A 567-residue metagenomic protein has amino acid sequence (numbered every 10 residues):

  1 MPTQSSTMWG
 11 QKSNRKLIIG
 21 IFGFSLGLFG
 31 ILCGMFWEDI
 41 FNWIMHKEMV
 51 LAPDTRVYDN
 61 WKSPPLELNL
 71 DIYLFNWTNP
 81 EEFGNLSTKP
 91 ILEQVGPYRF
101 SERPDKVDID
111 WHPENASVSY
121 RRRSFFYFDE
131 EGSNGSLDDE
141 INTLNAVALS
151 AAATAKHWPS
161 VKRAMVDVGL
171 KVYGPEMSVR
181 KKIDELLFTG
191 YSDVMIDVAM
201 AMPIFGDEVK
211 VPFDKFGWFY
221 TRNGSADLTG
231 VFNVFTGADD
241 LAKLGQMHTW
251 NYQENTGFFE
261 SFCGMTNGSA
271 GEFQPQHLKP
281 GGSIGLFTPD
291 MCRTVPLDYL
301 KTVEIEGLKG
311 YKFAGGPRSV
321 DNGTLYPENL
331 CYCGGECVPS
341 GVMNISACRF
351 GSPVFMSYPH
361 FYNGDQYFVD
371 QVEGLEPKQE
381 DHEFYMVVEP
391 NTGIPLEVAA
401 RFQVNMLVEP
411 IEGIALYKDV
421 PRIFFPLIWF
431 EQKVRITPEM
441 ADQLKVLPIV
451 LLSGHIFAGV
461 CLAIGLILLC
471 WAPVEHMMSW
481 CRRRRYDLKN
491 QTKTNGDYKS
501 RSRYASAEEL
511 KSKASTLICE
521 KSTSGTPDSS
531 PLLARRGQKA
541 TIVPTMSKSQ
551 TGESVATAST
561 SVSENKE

Functional and structural regions predicted by a protein language model:
P2-K309, P317-A514, I518-K521, G537: Extracellular or lumenal secretory-pathway regions
N495-E567: Intrinsically disordered, low-complexity cytosolic terminal tails
